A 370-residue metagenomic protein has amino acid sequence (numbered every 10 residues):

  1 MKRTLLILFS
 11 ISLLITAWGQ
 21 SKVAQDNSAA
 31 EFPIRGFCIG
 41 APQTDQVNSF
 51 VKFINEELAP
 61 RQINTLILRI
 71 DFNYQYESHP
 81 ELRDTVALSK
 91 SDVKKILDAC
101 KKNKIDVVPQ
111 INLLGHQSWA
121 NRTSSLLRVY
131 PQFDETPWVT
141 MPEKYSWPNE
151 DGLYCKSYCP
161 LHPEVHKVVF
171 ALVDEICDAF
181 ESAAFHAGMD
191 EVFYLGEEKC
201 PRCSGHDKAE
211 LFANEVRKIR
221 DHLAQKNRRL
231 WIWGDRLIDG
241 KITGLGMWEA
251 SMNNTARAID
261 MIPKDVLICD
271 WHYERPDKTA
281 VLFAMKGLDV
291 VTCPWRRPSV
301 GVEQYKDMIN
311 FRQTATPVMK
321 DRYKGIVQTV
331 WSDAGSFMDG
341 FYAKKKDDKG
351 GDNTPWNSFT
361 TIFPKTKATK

Functional and structural regions predicted by a protein language model:
M1-Q25: Bacterial Sec-dependent N-terminal signal peptides
L8, A41, I70, M189 (+2 more regions): Residues that line or immediately flank small-molecule/substrate-binding pockets and catalytic motifs
Q20-E56, P60-R61, T65, L97 (+5 more regions): N-terminal hydrophobic targeting/anchoring segments and the immediately downstream early-domain regions of hydrolases
C38-S251, A258-D260, V266: Aromatic-lined carbohydrate-binding surfaces of glycoside hydrolases
A99-N121, T140-L172, I268-L288, G325-K370: Electropositive, surface-exposed helix/loop patches at the edges of structured domains that serve as adaptable
A179, P201-T360: Catalytic-core regions of glycoside hydrolase
